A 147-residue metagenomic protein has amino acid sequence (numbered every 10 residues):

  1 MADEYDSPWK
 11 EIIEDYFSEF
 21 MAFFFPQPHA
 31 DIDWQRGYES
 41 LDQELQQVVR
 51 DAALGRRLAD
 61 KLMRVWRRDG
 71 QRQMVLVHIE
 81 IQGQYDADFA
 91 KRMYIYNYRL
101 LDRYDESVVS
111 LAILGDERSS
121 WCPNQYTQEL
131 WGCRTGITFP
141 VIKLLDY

Functional and structural regions predicted by a protein language model:
M1-Y147: Accessory alpha/beta interaction modules
